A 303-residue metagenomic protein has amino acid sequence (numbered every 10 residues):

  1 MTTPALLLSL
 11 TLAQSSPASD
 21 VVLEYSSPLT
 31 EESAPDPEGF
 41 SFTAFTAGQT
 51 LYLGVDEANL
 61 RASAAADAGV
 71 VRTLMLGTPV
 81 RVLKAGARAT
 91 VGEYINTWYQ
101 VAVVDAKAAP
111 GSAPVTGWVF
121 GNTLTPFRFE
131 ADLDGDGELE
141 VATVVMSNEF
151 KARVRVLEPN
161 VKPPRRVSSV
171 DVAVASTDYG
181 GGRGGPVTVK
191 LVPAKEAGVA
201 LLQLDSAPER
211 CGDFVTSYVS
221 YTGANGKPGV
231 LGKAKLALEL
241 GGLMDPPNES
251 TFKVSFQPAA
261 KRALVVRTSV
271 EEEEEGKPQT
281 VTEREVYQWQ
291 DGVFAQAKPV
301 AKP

Functional and structural regions predicted by a protein language model:
M1-Q14: Sec-dependent N-terminal signal peptides
S19-A44, E93-L139, T177: Boundary regions of SH3-family modules and the immediately adjacent low-complexity/disordered segments in eukaryotic
E24-A47, L51-E93, K107, F127-R128: Beta-loop motif signature
L60, A152-P159, T216-V219, R284-V286: Hydrophobic beta-strand positions in blades of beta-propellers and related beta-sheet-rich domains
P126-S169, K195: Long, low-complexity intrinsically disordered regions
T143-M146, A173-Y221, N225-Q288: Short aromatic loop motif centered on NTY/YTY
K162-V167, N225-K233, V293-A297: Beta-strand initiation motifs
Q288-P303: Short, low-complexity, Pro/Ser/Thr/Gly-rich segments in the mature regions of secreted, periplasmic
